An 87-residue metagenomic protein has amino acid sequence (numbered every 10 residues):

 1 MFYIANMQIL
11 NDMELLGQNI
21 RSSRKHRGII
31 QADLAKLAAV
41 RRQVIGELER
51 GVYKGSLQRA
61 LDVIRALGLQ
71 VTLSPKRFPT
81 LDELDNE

Functional and structural regions predicted by a protein language model:
M1-I4, L73-E87: Short, charged recognition helix plus adjacent turn of helix-turn-helix-like nucleic-acid-binding domains
F2-H26: A short, Lys/Arg-rich alpha-helix, primarily the initiator
Q18-L37, D62: Short basic helix-loop element that most often maps to the first helix and adjoining turn of HTH DNA-binding modules
A39-Y53: Recognition helix of helix-turn-helix/homeodomain-like DNA-binding domains that insert into the DNA major groove
Q58-S74: DNA major-groove recognition helix of helix-turn-helix/homeodomain DNA-binding modules
